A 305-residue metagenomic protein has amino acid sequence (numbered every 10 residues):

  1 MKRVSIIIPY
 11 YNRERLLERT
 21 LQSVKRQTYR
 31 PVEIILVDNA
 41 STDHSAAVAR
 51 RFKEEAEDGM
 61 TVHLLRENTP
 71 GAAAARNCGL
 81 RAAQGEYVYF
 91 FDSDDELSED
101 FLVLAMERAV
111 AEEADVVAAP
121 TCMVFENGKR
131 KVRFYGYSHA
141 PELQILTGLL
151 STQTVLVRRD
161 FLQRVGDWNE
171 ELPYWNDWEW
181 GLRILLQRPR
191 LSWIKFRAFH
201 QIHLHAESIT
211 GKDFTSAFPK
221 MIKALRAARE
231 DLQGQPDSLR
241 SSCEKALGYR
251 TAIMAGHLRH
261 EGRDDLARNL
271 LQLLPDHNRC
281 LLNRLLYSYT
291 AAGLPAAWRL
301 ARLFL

Functional and structural regions predicted by a protein language model:
K2-V4, K25-L36, H44, G59-H63: Short loop->beta transition adjacent to catalytic acidic/histidine clusters or analogous donor-positioning motifs
V4-L16, T20, Q27, V37 (+1 more regions): A conserved hydrophobic helix/loop-capping motif in glycosyltransferases and polysaccharide synthases
S23, D38-A47, T69, D92: A conserved acidic beta->alpha catalytic loop
E67-A83: Glycine-rich, basic loop-to-helix element that forms the pyrophosphate-binding segment of sugar-nucleotide handling
V88: Short aromatic/hydrophobic "clamp" motif used to bind/position activated sugar donors
D100-K131: Conserved donor NDP-sugar-binding/catalytic core segment of glycosyltransferases
G136-P219, A224: Conserved nucleotide-sugar donor-binding catalytic segment
H203-L305: C-terminal subregions of glycosyltransferases and related glycan-biosynthesis enzymes
